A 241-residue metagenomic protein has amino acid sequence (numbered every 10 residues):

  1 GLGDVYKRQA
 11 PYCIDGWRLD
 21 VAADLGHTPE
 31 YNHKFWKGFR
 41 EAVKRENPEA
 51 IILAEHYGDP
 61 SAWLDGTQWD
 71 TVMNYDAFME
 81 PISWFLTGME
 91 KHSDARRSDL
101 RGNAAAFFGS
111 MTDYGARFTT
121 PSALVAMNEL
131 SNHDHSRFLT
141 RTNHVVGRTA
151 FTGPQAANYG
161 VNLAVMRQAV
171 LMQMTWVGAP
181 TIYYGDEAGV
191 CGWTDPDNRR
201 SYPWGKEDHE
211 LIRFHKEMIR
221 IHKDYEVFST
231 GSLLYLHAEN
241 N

Functional and structural regions predicted by a protein language model:
G1, D20-Y31, D94-G102, A150-V161 (+1 more regions): The substrate-binding groove and active-site-proximal loops of carbohydrate-active enzymes, especially glycoside
G1, R18, D24-G66: Acidic/aromatic-lined carbohydrate-recognition and catalytic surfaces of CAZymes acting on diverse glycans
L2-Y6: Short, small-residue-biased leader/transition segments that mark boundaries at the very start of proteins
R8-Q9, L19, H133, M218: Conserved structural-core and active-site-/substrate-pathway-adjacent residues in large, well-folded domains of enzymes
P11-D15, N47-E49, K223-L233: Surface-exposed helix-capping loop/turn segments at secondary-structure junctions
C13, R40-E41, E49-D195, K223 (+1 more regions): Conserved alpha/beta catalytic core and glycan-binding cleft of carbohydrate-active enzymes
P29-K37, G160-R167, H209-I212: Conserved structured core elements
D113, P203-N240: Aromatic- and carboxylate-lined catalytic core of secreted/periplasmic carbohydrate-active enzymes
